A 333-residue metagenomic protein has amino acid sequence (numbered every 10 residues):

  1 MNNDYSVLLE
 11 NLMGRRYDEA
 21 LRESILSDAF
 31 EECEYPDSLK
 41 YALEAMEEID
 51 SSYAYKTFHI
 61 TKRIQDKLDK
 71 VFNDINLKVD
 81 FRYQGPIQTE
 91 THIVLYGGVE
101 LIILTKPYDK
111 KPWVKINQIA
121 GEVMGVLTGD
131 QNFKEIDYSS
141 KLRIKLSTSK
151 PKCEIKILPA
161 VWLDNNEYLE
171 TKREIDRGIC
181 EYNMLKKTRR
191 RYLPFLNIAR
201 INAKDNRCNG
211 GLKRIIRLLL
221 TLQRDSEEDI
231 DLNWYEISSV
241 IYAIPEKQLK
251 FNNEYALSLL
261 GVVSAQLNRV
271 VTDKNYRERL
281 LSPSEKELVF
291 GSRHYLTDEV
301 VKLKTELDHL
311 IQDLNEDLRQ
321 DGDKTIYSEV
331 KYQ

Functional and structural regions predicted by a protein language model:
M1-R82, Q88-Y96, K110-V114, Q333: N-terminal regions immediately upstream of nucleotidyltransferase
Y5, A29-P36, K150-L222, E287-L288 (+2 more regions): Extended, alpha-helix-rich binding/interface surfaces that flank or overlap catalytic cores and mediate recognition
D69-D80, L127-F133, E228-D231: Short secondary-structure junctions
Y83, L95, I116-E170: Conserved catalytic core of two-metal-ion nucleotidyltransferases
I102: Conserved binding/catalytic microenvironments
T105-D109: Extracellular/secreted glycoprotein ectodomains characterized by long, lumenal stretches of O-glycosylated
G211-Q333: Conserved nucleotidyltransferase catalytic core and NTase-mimicking acidic/glycine-rich helix/loop elements in nucleic
